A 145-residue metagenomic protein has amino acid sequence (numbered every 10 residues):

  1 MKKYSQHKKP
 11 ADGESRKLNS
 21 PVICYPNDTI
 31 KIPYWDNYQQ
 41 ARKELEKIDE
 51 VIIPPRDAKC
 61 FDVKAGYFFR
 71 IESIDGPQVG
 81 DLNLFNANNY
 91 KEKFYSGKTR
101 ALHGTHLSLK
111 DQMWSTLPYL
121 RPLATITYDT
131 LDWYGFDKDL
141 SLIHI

Functional and structural regions predicted by a protein language model:
M1-I23: Intrinsically disordered, low-structural-confidence terminal and linker regions
K3, S20-G104: Solvent-exposed, flexible loop/coil segments flanking beta-strands in beta-rich domains
G13, D28, A58, L82 (+2 more regions): Short linear motifs in intrinsically disordered/low-complexity regions
S96-D139: Polybasic, proline/glycine-rich intrinsically disordered low-complexity segments
I143-I145: Conserved small/polar residues in nucleotide/adenosyl-binding loops
